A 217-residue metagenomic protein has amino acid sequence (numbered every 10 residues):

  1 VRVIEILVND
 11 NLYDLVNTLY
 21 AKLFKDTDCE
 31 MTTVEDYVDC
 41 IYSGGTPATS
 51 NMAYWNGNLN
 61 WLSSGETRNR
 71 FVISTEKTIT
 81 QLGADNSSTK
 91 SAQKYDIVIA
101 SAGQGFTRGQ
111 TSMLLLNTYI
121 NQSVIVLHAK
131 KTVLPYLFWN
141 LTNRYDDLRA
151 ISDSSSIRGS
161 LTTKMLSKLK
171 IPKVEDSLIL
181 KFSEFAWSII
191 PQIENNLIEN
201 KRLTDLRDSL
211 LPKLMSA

Functional and structural regions predicted by a protein language model:
V1-T46, N56, P172, D176-A217: Non-catalytic DNA-recognition/assembly elements of restriction-modification systems
N17, A21, D36-D39, N60-S63 (+4 more regions): Generic alpha-helical structural context detector
E30, N58-N60, S123: A generic secondary-structure signal marking the coil-to-beta-strand transition
E35-N51, G65-K94, Y119-I120: Sequence-specific dsDNA recognition surfaces
I41, N69-R70, R144, L148-I151 (+1 more regions): A short secondary-structure junction motif
W55-N58, F106-T107: Short, flexible loop/turn motifs enriched in small residues
S63, T80-T142, D146-D147, S152-L166: A short beta-sheet element
